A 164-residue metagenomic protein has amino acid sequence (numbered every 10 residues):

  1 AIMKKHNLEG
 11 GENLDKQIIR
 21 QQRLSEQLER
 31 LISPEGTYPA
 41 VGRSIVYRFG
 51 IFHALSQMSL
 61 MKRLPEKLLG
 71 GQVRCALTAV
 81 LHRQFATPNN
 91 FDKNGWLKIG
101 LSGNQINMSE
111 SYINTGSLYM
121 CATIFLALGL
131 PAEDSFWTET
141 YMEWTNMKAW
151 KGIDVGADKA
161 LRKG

Functional and structural regions predicted by a protein language model:
A1-I99, I106-E133: Long, repeat-rich segments with strong aromatic
G50, L77, S102-I106, E143-W150 (+1 more regions): Charge-rich, low-complexity amphipathic helices in intrinsically disordered tails/linkers adjacent to domains
M120-G164: Extended hydrophobic packing segments that form well-structured cores
